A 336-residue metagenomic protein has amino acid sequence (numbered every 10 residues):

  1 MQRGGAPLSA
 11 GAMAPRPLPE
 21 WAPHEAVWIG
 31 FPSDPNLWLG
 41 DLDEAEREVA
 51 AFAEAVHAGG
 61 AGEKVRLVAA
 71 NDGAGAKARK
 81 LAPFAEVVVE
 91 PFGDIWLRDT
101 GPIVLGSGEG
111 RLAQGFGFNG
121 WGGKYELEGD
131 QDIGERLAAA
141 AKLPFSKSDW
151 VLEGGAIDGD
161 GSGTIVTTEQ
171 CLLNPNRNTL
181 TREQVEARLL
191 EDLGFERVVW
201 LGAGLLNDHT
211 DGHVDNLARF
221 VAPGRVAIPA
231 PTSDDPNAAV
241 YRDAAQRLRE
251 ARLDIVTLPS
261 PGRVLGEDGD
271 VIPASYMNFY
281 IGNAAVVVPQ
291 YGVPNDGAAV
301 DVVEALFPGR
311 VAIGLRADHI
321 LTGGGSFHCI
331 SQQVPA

Functional and structural regions predicted by a protein language model:
G5-A336: The feature marks the mature, well-folded catalytic cores of soluble enzymes
